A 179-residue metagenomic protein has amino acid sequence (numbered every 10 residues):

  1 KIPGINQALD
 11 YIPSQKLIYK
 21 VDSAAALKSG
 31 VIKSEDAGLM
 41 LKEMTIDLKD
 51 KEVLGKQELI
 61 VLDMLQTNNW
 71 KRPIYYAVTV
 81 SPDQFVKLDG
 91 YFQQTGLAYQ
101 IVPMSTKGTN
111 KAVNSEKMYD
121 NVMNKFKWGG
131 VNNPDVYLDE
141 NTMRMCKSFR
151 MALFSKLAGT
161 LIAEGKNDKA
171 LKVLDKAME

Functional and structural regions predicted by a protein language model:
K1-E179: ER/secretory pathway lumenal C-terminal domains and tails of membrane proteins involved in glycoprotein biogenesis
